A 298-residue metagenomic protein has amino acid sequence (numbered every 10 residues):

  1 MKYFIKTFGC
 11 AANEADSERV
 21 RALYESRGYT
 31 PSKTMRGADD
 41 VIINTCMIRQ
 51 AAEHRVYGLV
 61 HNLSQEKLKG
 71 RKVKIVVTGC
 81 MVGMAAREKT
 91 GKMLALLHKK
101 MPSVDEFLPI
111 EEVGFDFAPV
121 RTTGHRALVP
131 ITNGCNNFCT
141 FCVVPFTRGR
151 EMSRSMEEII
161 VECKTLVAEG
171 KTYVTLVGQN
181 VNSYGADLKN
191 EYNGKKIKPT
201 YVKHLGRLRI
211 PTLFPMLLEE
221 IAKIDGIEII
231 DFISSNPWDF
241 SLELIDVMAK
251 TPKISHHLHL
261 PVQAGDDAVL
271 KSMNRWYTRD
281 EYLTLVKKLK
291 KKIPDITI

Functional and structural regions predicted by a protein language model:
M1-Y184, L213, E243, L258 (+1 more regions): Proteins enriched for Cys/Gly/acidic motifs involved in redox and nucleic-acid/cofactor modification
K74-G79, M84-A86, A168-I298: Conserved SAM/AdoMet-binding glycine-rich loop
